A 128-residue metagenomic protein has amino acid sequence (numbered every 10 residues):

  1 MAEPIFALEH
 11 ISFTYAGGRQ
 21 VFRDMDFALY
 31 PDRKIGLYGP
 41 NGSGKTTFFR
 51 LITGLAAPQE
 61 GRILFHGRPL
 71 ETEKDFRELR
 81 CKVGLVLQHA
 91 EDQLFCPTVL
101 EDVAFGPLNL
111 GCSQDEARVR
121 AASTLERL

Functional and structural regions predicted by a protein language model:
F6, F22-D24: Conserved structural motif at the start of ABC-family nucleotide-binding domains
G18-Q20, F76-R77: Short coil-to-beta microelement around the adenine-binding A-loop and adjacent beta1/P-loop entry of ABC ATPase
Y38-P40: The feature captures the beta-strand-to-loop junction immediately N-terminal to the Walker
T53: Helix-to-loop junction immediately C-terminal to a conserved catalytic motif
G61-E71, L79: Conserved ABC transporter NBD signature motif
C96-F105: Short coil-to-helix segment of the ABC ATPase nucleotide-binding domain corresponding to the Q-loop/switch region
D115-L128: Conserved ABC ATPase "signature" region
